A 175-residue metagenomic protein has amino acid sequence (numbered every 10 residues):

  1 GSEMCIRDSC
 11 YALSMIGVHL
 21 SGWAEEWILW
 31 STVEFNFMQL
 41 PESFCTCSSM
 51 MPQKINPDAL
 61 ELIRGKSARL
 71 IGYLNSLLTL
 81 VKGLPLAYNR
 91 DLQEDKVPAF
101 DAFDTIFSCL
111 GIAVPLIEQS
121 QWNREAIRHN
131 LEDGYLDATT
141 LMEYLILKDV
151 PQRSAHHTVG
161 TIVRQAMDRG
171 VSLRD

Functional and structural regions predicted by a protein language model:
M4-I6: Short, small-residue-biased leader/transition segments that mark boundaries at the very start of proteins
D8-V33, V97-T105: Structured ligand/cofactor/substrate-binding pocket environments in proteins
Y11-L13, V33-E34, C45-T46, A87 (+2 more regions): Short secondary-structure boundary micro-motifs
S14, W23-L29, F35-N36, A68-Y73 (+2 more regions): Generic detector of short, locally flexible boundary/turn motifs and exposed helical patches
S21-R64: Catalytic cores of enzymes that engage adenine nucleotides and/or redox cofactors via long glycine-rich, Lys/Arg/His
M51-D175: Glycine-rich cofactor/substrate-binding loops
